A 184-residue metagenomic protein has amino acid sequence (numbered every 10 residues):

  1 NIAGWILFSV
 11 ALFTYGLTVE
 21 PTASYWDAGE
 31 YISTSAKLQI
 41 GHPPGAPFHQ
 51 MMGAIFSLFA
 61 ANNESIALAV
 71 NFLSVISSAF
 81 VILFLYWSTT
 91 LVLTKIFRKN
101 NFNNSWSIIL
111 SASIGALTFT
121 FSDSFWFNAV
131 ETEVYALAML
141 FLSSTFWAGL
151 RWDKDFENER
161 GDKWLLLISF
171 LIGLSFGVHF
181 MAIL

Functional and structural regions predicted by a protein language model:
N1-T14, F80, S105-A112: Start-transfer (signal-anchor) and selected internal transmembrane alpha helices of multi-pass inner/ER membrane
W5, F72-N101, S144-R151: Transmembrane-helix motifs of polytopic, lipid-linked glycan transferases
T14, V19, G53, S57 (+5 more regions): Membrane-water interface at transmembrane helix exits
G16, N63-N71, I96-S105, A112-M139 (+1 more regions): Aromatic- and kink-enriched transmembrane "portal" helix at the membrane-lumen/periplasm boundary that abuts
T18, H49, S78, I82 (+3 more regions): Hydrophobic core segments of transmembrane alpha-helices in multi-pass, intramembrane catalytic enzymes
V19-Y31, G41-G53, E64, L68: Extracytoplasmic catalytic/substrate-binding loops of multi-pass membrane glycan-assembly enzymes
N101-W106, T145-L165: Membrane-interface transmembrane helices that cradle and orient dolichyl/undecaprenyl
L166, M181-L184: Transmembrane-embedded, aromatic-rich helix segments that form part of the hydrophobic channel/pocket engaging
